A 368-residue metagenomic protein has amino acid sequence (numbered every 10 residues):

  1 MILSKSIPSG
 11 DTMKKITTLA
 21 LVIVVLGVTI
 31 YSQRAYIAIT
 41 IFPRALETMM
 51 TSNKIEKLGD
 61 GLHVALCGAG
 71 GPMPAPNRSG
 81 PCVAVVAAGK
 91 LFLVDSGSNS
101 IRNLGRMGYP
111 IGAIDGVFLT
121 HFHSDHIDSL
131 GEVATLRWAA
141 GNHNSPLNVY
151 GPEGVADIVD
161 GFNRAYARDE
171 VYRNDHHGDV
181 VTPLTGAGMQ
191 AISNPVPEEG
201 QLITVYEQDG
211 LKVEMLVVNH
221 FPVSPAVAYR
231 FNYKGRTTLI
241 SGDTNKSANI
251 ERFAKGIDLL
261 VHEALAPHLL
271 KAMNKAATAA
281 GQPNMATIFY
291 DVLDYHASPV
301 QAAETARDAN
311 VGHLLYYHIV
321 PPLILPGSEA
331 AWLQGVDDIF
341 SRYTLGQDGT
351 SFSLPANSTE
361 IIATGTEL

Functional and structural regions predicted by a protein language model:
I2-L239, S328-I361, G365-E367: Binuclear metal-dependent hydrolase catalytic cores
K14-V22, L26-G27, A228, K234-L239 (+1 more regions): Cap/insert and terminal regions of metallo-dependent hydrolase folds
